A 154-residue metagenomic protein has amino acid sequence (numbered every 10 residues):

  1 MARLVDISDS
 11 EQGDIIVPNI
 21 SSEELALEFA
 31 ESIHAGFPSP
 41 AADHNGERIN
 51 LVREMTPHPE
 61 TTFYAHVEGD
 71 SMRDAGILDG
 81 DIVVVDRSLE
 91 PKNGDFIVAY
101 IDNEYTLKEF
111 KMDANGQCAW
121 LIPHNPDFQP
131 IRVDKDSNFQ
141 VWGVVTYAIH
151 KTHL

Functional and structural regions predicted by a protein language model:
M1-R73, E104, Q140, Y147-L154: Short, positionally conserved secondary-structure boundary motifs
Y64-E68, V98-Y100, W120-H124: Short, acidic/hydrophobic/Gly-rich beta-strand patch recurrent on exposed beta strands that often constitutes part
G80-D81, D95: Structural motif
V84-V85, V98: Hydrophobic beta-strand signal
N93-Q117: Short, compositionally biased
M112-L154: Glycine- and charge-enriched low-complexity intrinsically disordered segments
